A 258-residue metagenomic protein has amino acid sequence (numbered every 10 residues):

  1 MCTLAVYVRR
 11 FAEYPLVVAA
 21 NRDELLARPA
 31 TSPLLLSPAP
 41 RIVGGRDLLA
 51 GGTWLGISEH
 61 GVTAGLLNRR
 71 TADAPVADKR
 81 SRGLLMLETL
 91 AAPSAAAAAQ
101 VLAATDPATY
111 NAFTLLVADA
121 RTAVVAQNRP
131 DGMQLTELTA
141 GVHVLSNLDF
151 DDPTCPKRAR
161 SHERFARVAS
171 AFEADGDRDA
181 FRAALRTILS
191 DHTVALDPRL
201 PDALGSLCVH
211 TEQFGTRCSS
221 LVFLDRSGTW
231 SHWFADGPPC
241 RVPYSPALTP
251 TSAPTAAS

Functional and structural regions predicted by a protein language model:
M1-S258: N-terminal nucleophile
